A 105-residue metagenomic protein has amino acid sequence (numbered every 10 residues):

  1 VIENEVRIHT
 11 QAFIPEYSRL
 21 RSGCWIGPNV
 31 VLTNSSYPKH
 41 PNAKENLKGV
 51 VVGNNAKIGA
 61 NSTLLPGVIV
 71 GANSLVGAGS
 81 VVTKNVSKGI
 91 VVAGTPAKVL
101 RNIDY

Functional and structural regions predicted by a protein language model:
V1-A93, A97-V99: Structural signal for interior beta-strand "rungs" in well-ordered beta-sheet cores of soluble enzyme domains
Y105: A glycine/serine/threonine-rich, flexible loop-to-helix segment that serves as the NAD(P) cofactor-binding "lid"
